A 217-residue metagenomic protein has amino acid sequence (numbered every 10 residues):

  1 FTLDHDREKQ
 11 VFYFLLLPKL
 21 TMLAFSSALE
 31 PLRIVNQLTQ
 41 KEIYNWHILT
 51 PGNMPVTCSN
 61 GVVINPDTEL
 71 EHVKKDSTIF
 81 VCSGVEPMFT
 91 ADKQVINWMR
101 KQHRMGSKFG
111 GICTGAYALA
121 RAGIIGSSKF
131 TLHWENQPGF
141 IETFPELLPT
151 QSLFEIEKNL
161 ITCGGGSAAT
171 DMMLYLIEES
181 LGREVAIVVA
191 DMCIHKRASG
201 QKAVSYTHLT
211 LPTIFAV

Functional and structural regions predicted by a protein language model:
F1-L16, L20, D67, H72-L209: Active-site-adjacent pocket-lining segments in enzyme domains
T2-H72: N-terminal beta1-alpha1 cap of cysteine-dependent amidohydrolase-like domains
T39, S180, I214-F215: Generic hydrophobic alpha-helical segments
V56, L119, A216: Conserved protein kinase catalytic core
H208-V217: Single conserved hydrophobic/aromatic residue that forms the stacking wall/gate of nucleotide- or nucleobase-binding
